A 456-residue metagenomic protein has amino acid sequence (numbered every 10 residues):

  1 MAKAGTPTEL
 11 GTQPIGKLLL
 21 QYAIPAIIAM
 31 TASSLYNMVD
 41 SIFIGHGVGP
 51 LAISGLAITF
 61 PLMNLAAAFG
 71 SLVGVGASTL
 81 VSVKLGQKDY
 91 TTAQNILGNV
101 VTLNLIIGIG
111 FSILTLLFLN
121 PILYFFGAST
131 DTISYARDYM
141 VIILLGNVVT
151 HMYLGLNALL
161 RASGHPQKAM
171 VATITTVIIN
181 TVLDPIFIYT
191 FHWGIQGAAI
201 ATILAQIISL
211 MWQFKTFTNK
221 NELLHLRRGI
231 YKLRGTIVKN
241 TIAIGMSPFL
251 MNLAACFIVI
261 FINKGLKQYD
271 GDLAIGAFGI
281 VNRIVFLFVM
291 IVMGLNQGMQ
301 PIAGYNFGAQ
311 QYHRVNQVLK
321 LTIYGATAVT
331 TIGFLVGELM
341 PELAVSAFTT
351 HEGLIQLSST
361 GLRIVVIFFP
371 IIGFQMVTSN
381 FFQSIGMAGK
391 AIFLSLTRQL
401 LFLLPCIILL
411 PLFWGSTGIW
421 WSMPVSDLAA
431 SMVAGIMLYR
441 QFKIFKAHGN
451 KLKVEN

Functional and structural regions predicted by a protein language model:
M1-A23, V81-V148, T190-G245, A303-F368 (+1 more regions): Short alpha-helical transmembrane segments in multi-pass integral membrane proteins
L10-G47, P61-G76, L80, L105-S112 (+5 more regions): N-terminal transmembrane alpha-helices
Q21-D40, I142, T176, A205-S209 (+3 more regions): Transmembrane helical elements of multi-pass membrane transporters/channels
A32, Y36, A66-G70, G110 (+15 more regions): Residue-level hotspots within pore-lining transmembrane alpha-helices of multi-pass secondary transporters
L35-S54, L123-T130, I186-W193, C256-R283 (+4 more regions): Helix-terminus/linker motif at the lipid-water interface of multi-pass membrane proteins
I53-I113, T150-A169, A277-L335, L339-P341 (+1 more regions): Small-residue-rich hydrophobic transmembrane alpha-helices
L65-A68, S112, N180-P185, L210-F214 (+4 more regions): Hydrophobic transmembrane alpha-helices of multi-pass small-molecule transporters
G74, I143-R161, A172-N180, A198-M211 (+4 more regions): Short runs within selected transmembrane alpha-helices of multi-pass transporters and secretion channels
